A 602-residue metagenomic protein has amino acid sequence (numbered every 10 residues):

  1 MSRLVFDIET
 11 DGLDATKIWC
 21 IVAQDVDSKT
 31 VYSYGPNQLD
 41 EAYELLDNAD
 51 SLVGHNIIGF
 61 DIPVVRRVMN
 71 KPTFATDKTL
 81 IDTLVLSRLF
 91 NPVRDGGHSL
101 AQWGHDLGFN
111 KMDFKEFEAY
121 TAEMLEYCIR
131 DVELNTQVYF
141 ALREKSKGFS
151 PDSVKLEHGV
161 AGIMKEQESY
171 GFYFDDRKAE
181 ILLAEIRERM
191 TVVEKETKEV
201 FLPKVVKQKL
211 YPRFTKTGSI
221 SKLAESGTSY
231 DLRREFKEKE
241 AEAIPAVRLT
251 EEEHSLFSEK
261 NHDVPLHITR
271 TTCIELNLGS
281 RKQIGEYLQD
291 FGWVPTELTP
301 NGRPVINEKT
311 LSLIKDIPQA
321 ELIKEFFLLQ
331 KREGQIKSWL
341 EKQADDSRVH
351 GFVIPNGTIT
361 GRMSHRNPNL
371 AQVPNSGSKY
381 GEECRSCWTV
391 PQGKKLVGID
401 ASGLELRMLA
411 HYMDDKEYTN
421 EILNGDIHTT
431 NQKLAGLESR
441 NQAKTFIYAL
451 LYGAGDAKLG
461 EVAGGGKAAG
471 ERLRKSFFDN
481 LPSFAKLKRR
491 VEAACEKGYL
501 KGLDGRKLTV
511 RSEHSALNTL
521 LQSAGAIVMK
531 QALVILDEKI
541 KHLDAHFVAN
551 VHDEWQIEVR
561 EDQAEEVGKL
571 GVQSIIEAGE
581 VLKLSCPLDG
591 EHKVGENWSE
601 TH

Functional and structural regions predicted by a protein language model:
M1-S2, E44-L46, H267-I268, Y380-K395 (+1 more regions): A short acidic-Thr-Gly-centered motif at the start of a beta-strand
S2-E9, D106, A122-Y380, K395 (+5 more regions): Conserved "right-hand" nucleotidyltransferase catalytic core of DNA-directed polymerases
D14-W19, A23-L39, Y43, D50-S146 (+2 more regions): Active-site-proximal helix-loop-helix substrate-binding element of RNase H-like nuclease domains
I21, I58-K71, R88, I284-G292 (+1 more regions): Short active-site loop/helix that positions an aromatic residue
L80-L84, W388-L404, L450-G453, L459-V462: Conserved catalytic palm subdomain of right-hand nucleotidyl-transferase polymerases, strongest for RNA-directed enzymes
L182-T215, F477-R489, D562-H602: Polymerase palm active-site segment centered on the conserved acidic dipeptide of motif C
P355-E438: Function-dense linear segments that define catalytic or interfacial modules in macromolecule-processing proteins
P355-T358, K433-V551, E558-E561, E591-H602: Conserved catalytic core of nucleic-acid polymerases
